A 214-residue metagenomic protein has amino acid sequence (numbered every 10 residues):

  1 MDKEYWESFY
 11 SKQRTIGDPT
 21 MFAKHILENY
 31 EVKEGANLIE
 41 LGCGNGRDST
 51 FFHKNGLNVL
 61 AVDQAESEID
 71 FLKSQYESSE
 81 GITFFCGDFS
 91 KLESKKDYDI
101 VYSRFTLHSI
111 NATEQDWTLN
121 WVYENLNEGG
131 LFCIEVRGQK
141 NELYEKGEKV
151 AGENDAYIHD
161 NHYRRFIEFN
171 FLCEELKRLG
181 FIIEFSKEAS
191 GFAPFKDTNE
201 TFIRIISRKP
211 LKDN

Functional and structural regions predicted by a protein language model:
M1-E34, L41-E93, E114-W117, L131-N214: Class I (Rossmann-like) S-adenosyl-L-methionine-dependent methyltransferase catalytic domain, capturing the SAM-binding
A36, D99: Conserved acidic residues
K96: Active-site charged/polar residues at nucleotide-handling catalytic sites that mediate phosphoryl, nucleotidyl
Y102: A conserved beta-strand element that flanks and buttresses the S-adenosyl-L-methionine
F105-T106: Short catalytic micro-motifs in class I SAM-dependent methyltransferases
D116-E128: A short glycine-rich, Lys/Arg-flanked "PGG" loop and its adjoining helix->strand segment in the class I
